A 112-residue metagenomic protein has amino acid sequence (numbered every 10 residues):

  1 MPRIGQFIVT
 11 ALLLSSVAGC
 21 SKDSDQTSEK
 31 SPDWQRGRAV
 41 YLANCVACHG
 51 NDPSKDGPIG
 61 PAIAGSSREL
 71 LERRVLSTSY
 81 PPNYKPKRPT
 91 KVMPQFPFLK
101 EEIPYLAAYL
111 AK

Functional and structural regions predicted by a protein language model:
M1-C20: Sec-dependent bacterial lipoprotein signal peptides
S16, Y41, P94: Conserved Rossmann-like nucleotide-binding pocket used by diverse enzymes that bind dinucleotide cofactors
C20-V40, D56-I59: Electrostatic cytochrome c docking/interface patches
D23, H49-K55, L76, Y80 (+1 more regions): Detector for the c-type heme attachment site
K30-N51, E72-R73: Sequence/structural segment immediately N-terminal to covalent heme-attachment motifs in c-type and related
V46, S54, A64: Nucleotide phosphate-binding site architecture
A62-K112: Extracytoplasmic electron-transfer domains, predominantly the class I c-type cytochrome c fold
